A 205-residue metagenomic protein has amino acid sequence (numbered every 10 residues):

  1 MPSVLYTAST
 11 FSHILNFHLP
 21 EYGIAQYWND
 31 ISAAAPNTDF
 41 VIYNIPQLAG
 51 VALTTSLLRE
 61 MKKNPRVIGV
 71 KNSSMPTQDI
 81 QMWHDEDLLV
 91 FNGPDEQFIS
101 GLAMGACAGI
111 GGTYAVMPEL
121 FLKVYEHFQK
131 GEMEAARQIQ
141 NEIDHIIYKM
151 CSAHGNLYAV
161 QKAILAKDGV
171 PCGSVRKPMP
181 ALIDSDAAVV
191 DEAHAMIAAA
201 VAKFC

Functional and structural regions predicted by a protein language model:
M1-G50, L165, F204: Active-site beta->alpha loop and helix N-cap motifs at the rims of alpha/beta catalytic domains
S3-V4, E86, M104, D168: Residues at alpha-helix termini
S9-T10, K71, I110, S174: A generic structural-conservation signal
L15-N16, Q97, A115, M179: Conserved beta-strand edge residues that scaffold enzyme active sites
W28, L58, Q161: Generic structural marker for isolated residues within well-ordered, non-membrane alpha-helices of soluble domains
S32-T38, I45-D144, M150, H154: Catalytic alpha/beta core domains of metabolic enzymes, predominantly
A103-A106, M117-C205: C-terminal alpha-helical cap/extension of soluble enzyme domains
